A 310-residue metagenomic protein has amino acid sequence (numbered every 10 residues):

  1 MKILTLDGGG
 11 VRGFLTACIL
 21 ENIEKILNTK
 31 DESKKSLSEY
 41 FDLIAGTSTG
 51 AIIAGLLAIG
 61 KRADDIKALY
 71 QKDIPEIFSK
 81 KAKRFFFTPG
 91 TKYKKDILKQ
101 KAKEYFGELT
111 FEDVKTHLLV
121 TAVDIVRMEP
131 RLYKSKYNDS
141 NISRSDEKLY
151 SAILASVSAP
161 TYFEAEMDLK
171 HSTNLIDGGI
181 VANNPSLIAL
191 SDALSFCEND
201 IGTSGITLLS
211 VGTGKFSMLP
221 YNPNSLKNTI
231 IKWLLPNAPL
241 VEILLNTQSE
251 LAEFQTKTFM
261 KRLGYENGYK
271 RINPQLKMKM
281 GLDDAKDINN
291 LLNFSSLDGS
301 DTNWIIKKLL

Functional and structural regions predicted by a protein language model:
M1-L310: Conserved catalytic cores and adjacent C-terminal regulatory segments of lipid-metabolizing esterases/lipases
